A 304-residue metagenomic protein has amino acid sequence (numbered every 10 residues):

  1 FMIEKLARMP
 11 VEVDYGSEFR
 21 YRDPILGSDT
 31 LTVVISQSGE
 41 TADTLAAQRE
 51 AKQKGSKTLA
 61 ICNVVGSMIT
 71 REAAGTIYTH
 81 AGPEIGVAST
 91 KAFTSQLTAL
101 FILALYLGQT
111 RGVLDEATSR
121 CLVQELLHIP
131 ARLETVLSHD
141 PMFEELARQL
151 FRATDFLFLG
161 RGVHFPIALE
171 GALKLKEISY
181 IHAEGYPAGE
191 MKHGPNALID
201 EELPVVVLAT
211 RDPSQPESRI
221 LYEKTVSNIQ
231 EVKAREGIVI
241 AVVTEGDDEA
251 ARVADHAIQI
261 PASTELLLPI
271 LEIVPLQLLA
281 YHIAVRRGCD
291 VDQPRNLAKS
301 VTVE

Functional and structural regions predicted by a protein language model:
F1-E304: A SIS-like phosphosugar-recognition module
